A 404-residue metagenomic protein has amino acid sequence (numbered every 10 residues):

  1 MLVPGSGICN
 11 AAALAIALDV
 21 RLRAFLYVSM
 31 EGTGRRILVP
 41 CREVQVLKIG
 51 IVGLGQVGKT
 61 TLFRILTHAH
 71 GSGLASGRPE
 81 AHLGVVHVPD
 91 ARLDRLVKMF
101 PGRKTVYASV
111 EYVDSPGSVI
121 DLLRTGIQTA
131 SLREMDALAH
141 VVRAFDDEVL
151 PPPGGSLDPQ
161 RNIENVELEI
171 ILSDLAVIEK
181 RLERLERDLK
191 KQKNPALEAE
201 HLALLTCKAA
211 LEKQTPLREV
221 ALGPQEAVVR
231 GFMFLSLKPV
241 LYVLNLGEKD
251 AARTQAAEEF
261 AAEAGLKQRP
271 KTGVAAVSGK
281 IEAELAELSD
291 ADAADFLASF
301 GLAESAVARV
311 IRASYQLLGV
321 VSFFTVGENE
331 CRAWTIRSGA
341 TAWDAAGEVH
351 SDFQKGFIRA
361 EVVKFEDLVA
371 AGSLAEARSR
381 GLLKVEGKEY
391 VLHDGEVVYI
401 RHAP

Functional and structural regions predicted by a protein language model:
L2-I8: Extreme N-terminal basic, low-complexity initiation segments that serve as generic localization/processing leaders
G7, I16-L22: N-terminal polybasic/positive-inside topogenic patches
A24-Q45: Short, Lys/Arg-enriched N-terminal segments with co-localized hydrophobic residues within the first ~10-30 amino acids
P40, V44-F63, R184-P404: C-terminal-of-GTPase-core extension/linker across diverse P-loop GTPases
C41-G126, L132-R133, L138-H140: Conserved G1/Walker A P-loop phosphate-binding module
A69, R92-L93, P116-V119, R143-V149 (+5 more regions): Conserved nucleotide-binding/hydrolysis micro-motifs of P-loop NTPases
E111-D114, V119, T125-G231, A275: Long, charged N-terminal accessory/stalk domains
